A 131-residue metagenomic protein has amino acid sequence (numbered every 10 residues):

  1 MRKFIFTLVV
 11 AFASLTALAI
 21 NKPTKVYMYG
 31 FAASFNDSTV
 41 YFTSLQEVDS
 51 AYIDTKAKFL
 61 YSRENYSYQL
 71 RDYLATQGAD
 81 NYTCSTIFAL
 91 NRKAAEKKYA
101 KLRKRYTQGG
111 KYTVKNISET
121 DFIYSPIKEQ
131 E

Functional and structural regions predicted by a protein language model:
M1-K3, A57-Y61, T86-A89: N-terminal start-of-chain detector that recognizes signal peptides and the immediate post-cleavage beginning
M1-P23: Bacterial Sec-dependent N-terminal signal peptides
F4, S34-N36, R92, I117: Generic structural motif
A17-L18, Q69-A75, K101-L102: Intrinsically disordered, low-complexity boundary segments flanking structured domains
A19-E64: N-terminal secretory signal peptides
D49-I53, A75-T86: Acidic/histidine-rich, surface-exposed loop or edge segments in extracytoplasmic proteins
L60-T76, D80: Tryptophan-paired
A79-E131: Surface-exposed, polar helix/loop patches in the mature regions of secreted/periplasmic/lumenal proteins that form
